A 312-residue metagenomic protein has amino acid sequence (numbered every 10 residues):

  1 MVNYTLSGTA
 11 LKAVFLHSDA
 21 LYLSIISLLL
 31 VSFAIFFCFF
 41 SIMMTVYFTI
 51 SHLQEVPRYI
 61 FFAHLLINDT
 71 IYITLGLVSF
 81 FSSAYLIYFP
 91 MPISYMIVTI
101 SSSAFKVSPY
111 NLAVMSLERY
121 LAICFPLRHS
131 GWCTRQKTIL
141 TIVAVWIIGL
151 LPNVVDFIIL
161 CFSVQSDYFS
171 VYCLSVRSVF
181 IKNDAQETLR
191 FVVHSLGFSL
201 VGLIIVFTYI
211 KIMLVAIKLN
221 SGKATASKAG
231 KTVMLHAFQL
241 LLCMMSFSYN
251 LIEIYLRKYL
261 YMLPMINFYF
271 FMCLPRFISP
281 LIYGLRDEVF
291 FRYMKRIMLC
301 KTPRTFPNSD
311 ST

Functional and structural regions predicted by a protein language model:
V2-A13, N153-G197: Loop architecture of class A 7-transmembrane GPCRs
V2-Y4, A20-I100, P109-L117, A144 (+1 more regions): Structural signature of the GPCR N-terminal helical module
A13-H17, S82-I97, F180-A185, Y249-F277: Extracellular loop architecture of rhodopsin-family
M44, T49-P57, C124-I139, V206-V233 (+1 more regions): Intracellular signaling interfaces of 7-transmembrane GPCRs
T74-V78, L151-V154, I158, S195 (+3 more regions): Hydrophobic alpha-helical segments of membrane proteins
V107-N111, H129, C133-F169: Fourth transmembrane helix
Y172-I181, L214-F247: Intracellular effector-coupling site of seven-transmembrane GPCRs, centered on the ICL3-to-TM6 transition
M245-T312: Seventh transmembrane helix
